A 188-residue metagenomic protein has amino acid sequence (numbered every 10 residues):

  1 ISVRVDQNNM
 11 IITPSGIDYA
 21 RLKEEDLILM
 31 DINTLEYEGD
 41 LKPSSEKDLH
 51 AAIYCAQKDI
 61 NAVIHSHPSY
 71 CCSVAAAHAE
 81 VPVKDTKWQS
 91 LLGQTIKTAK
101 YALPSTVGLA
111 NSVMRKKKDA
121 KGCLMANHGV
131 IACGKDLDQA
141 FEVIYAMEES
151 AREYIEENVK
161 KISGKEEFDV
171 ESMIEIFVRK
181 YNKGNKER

Functional and structural regions predicted by a protein language model:
I1-R188: Glycine-rich flexible loops
